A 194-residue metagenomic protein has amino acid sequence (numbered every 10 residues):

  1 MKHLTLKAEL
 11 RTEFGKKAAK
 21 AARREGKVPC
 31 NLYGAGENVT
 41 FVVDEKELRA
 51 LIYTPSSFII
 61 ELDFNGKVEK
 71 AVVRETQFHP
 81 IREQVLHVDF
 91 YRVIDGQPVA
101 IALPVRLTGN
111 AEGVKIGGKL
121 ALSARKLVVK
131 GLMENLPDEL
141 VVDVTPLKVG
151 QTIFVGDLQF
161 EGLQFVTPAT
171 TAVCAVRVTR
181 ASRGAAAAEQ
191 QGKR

Functional and structural regions predicted by a protein language model:
M1-R194: Acidic, negatively charged sequence tracts
